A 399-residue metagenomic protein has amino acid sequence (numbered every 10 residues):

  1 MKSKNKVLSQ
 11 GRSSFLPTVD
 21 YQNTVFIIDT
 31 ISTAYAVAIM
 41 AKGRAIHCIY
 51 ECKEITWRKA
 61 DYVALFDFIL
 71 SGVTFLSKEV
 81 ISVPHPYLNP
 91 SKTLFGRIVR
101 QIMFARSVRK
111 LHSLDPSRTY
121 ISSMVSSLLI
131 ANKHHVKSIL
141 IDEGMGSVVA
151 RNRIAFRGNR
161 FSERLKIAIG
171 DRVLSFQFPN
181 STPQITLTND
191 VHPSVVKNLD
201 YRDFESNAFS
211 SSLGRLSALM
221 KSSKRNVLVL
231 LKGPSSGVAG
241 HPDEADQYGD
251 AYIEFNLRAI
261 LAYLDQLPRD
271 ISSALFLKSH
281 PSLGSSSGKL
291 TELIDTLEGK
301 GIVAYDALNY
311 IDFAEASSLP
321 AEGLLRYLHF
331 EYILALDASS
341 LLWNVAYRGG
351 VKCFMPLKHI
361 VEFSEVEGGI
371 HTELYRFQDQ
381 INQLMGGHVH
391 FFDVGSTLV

Functional and structural regions predicted by a protein language model:
F15, Y21-V173, S340-L342: Active-site and donor-binding regions of nucleotide-sugar-utilizing enzymes
N23-V25, S117-T119, N226-V227, A274 (+1 more regions): Structural motif
I28-A38, A316-E367: A donor-sugar binding/catalytic signature common to diverse glycosyltransferases and related nucleotide-sugar
T33-A38, K59-D67, G96-R109, Y120-S122 (+3 more regions): Well-ordered, non-membrane alpha-helical segments in soluble/globular domains
D142-G249: A nucleotide-sugar donor-handling region in carbohydrate enzymes
R215, V227-L290: Conserved catalytic-core segment of nucleotide-activated headgroup transferases in glycan assembly
L283-L342: Donor nucleotide-activated moiety binding/catalytic core segment of transferases that use nucleotide-activated donors
E365-V399: Leloir-type glycosyltransferase catalytic cores
